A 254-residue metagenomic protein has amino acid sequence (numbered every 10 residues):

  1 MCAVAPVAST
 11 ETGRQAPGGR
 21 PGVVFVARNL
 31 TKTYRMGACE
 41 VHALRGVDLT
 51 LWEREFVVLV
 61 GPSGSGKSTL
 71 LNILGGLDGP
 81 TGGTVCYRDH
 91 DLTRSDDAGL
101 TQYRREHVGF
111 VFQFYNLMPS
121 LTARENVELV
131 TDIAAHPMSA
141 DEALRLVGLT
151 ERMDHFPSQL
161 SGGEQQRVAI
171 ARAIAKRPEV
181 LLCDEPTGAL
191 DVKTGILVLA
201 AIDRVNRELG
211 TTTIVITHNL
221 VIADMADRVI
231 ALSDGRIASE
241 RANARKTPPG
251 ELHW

Functional and structural regions predicted by a protein language model:
C2-R20: Pre-NBD coupling/linker segments of ABC/ABC-like ATPases
E11, S65-K67, R241: Serine/proline-rich low-complexity intrinsically disordered segments, especially terminal tails, linkers
V23-L232, I237: ABC family nucleotide-binding domain
R236-W254: Conserved beta-strand-loop-alpha-helix hinge in the C-terminal portion of ABC ATPase nucleotide-binding domains
